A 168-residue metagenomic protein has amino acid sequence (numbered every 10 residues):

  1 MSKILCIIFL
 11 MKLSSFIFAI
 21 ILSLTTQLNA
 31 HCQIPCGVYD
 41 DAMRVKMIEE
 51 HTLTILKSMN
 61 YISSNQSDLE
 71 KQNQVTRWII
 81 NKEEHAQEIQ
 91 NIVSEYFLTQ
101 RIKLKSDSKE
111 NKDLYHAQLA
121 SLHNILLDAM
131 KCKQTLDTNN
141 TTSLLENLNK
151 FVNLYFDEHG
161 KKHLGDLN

Functional and structural regions predicted by a protein language model:
K3, I7-I8: Short, positively charged and aromatic/hydrophobic N-terminal segments
K12-T25: Bacterial N-terminal signal peptides
A30-E70, R77: Immediate post-signal-peptide N-terminus of mature secreted/exported proteins
H51-Y61, I89-I92, S121-N124, D128: Amphipathic, well-ordered alpha-helical segments in soluble domains
M59-Q100: Alpha-helical segments in soluble extracytoplasmic regions
N73-I80, K112, H116, N139-N147: Short, charged, amphipathic alpha-helical segments
I92, Y96-K133: Long, amphipathic, charge-rich alpha-helical segments that form helical bundles/coiled-coils
L122-N168: C-terminal amphipathic alpha-helix
